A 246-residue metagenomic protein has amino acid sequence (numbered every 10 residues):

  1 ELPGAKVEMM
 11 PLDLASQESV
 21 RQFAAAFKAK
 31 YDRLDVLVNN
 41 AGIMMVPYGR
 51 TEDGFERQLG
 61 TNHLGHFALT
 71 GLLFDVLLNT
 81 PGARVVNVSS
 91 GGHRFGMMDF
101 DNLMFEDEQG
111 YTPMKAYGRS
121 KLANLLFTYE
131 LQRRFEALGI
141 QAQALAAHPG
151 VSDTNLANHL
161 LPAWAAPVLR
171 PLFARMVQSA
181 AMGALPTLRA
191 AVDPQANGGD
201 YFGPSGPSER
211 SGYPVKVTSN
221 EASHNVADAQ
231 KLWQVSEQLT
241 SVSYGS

Functional and structural regions predicted by a protein language model:
E1-L161, L239-S246: Rossmann-fold NAD(P)H-dependent dehydrogenase/reductase core
E8, T218-S219: Short interface patches used for recognition in eukaryotic signaling and trafficking proteins
V20, S120, R170-V217, H224-Q230: C-terminal helical subdomain
D53-E56, L64, L185, A227 (+1 more regions): A general alpha-helical scaffold signature found inside nucleotide-binding enzyme cores
M98-M104, H159-A163, G203-V215: Short, flexible, mixed-charge acidic loops at enzyme active sites
E106-Y111, V168, P214-T218: Short glycine/proline-rich turn/loop motifs
E130, P186-R189, V235: Generic recognition of well-ordered alpha-helical segments
N220-S246: C-terminal amphipathic/interface module of NAD(P)-dependent oxidoreductases and related NAD-binding regulators
